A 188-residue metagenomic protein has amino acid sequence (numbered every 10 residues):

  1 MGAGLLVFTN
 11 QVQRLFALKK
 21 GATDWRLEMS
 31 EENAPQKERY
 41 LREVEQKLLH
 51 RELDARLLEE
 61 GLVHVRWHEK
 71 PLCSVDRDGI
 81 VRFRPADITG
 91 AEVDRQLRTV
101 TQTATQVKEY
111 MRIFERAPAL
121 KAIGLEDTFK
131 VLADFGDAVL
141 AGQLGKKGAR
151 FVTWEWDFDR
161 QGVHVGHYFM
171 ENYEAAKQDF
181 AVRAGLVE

Functional and structural regions predicted by a protein language model:
L6-E31: Short, Lys/Arg-enriched N-terminal segments with co-localized hydrophobic residues within the first ~10-30 amino acids
S30-V44: Short Lys/Arg-enriched alpha/beta "domain-start" segment
V44-R51, G61-C73: Polybasic/polar functional segments that serve as interface/processing modules
R56-H64, A104-V152, K177: Short N-terminal "domain-start" leader segments that mark the transition from disordered tails or signal peptides into
R66-Y110: Long, continuous compositionally biased terminal/linker segments
P71, R77, V139-G166, R183: Short aromatic-glycine-(Arg/Gly/Cys) micro-motifs in beta-strand/loop hairpins
P85-I88, Q161-A175: A short, exposed loop/beta-hairpin motif centered on an aromatic-Gly-Thr core
Y173-A181, G185: Compact, glycine/acidic-enriched structural inserts
